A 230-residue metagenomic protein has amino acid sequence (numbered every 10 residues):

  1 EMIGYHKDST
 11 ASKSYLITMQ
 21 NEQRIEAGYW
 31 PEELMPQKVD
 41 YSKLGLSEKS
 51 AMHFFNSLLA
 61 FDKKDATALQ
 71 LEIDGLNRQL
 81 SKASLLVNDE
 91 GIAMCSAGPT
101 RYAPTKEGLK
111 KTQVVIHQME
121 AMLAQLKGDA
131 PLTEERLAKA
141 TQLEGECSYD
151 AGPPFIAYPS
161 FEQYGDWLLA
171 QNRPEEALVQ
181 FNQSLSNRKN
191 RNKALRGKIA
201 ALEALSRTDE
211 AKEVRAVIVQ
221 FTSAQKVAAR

Functional and structural regions predicted by a protein language model:
M2-T10, P36-L46, L76-A83, Y102-L109 (+3 more regions): Solenoid-like repeat scaffolds
S14, E48-S50, E107-V114, Y158 (+1 more regions): Start-of-helix signal in alpha-solenoid helical-repeat scaffolds, especially tetratricopeptide repeats
Q20, K49, N56, Q113 (+4 more regions): Structural register within alpha-helical repeat arrays
